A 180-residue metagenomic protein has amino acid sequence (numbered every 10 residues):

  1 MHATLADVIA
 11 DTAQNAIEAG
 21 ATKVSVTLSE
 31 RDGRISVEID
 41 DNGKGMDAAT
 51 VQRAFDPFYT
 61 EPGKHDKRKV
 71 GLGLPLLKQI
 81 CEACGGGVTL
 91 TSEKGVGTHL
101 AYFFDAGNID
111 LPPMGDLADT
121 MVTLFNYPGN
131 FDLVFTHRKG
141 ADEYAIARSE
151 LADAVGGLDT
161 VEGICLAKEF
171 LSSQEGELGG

Functional and structural regions predicted by a protein language model:
H2-L28, K78-I80: Conserved ATP-binding N-box helix of the HATPase_c
S29-V37: Short beta-strand-loop-beta element adjacent to the nucleotide/active-site pocket used for signaling
D41: Acidic ATP/Mg2+-coordinating residue in the GHKL
M46-F58: Short conserved segment of the HATPase_c
Y59-K69: Glycine-rich ATP-lid/hinge loop adjacent to the conserved G-boxes
L76-G86: Conserved glycine-/histidine-rich ATP-lid loop and adjacent helix of the Bergerat-fold HATPase_c
L90-K94: A short beta-strand-to-loop motif within the catalytic HATPase_c
V96-T98: Glycine-rich GHKL/ HATPase_c ATP-binding element in histidine kinases
